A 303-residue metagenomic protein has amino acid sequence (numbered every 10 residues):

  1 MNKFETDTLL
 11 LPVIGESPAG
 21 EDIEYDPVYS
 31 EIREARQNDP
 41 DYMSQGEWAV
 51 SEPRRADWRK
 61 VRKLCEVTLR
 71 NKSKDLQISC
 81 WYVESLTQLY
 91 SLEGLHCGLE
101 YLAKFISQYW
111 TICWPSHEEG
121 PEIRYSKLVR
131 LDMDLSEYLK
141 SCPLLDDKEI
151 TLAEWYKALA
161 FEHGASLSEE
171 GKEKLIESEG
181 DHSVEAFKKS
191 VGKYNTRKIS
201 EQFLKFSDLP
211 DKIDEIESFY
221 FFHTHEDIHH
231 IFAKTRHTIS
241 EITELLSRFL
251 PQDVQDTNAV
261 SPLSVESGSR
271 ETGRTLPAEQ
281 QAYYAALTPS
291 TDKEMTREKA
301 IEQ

Functional and structural regions predicted by a protein language model:
M1-R55, K74, E93-H96, E100-Q303: Polyanionic, low-complexity intrinsically disordered segments
K60-T68: Amphipathic alpha-helices of TPR/Sel1-like and other helical repeat/solenoid scaffolds
T68-L69, S116: Flexible helix-coil transition and linker loops at the boundaries of alpha-helical arrays
R70-Q77: Structural motif
